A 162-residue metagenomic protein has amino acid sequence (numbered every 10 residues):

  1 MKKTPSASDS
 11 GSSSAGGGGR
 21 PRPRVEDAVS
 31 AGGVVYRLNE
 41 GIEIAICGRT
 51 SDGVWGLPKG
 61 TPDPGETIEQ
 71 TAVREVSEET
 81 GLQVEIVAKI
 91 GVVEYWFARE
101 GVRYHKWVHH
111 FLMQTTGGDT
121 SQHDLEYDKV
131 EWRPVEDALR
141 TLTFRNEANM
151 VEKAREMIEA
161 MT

Functional and structural regions predicted by a protein language model:
M1-V34, L38: Acidic, metal-coordinating catalytic segment for phosphate/diphosphate chemistry, firing primarily on the Nudix
V29-A31, I42, V108-H109, D128: Change "...and in nucleic-acid phosphodiester-cleaving endonucleases..." to "...and in nucleic-acid processing enzymes
N39-E43, E100-R103: Short, solvent-exposed loop/turn segments that connect beta-strands within catalytic domains and beta-strand-rich
A45-R49: Short, acidic/hydrophobic/Gly-rich beta-strand patch recurrent on exposed beta strands that often constitutes part
G56-K59: A short gly/proline-enriched turn/hairpin at secondary-structure junctions
P62-N149: Unchanged
M150-M157: A small-molecule sensor/coupling module
